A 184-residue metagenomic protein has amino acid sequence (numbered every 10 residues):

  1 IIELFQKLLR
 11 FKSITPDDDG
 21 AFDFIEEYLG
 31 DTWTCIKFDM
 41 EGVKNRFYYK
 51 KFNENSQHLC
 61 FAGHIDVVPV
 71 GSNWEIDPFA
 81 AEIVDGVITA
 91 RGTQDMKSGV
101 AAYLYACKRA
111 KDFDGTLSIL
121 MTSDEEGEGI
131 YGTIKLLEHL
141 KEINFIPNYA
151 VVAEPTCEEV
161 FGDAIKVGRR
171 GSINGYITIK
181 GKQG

Functional and structural regions predicted by a protein language model:
I1-T93, D112-F113: Acidic/His- and Gly-rich active-site-bordering loop/insert found across diverse amide/peptide-bond hydrolases
W33-C35, K44-Y48, I76, A106 (+2 more regions): A generic local structural motif
Q94, S98-Y105, D112-G184: Fold-level recognition of mixed alpha/beta catalytic cores in primary-metabolism enzymes, strongest
